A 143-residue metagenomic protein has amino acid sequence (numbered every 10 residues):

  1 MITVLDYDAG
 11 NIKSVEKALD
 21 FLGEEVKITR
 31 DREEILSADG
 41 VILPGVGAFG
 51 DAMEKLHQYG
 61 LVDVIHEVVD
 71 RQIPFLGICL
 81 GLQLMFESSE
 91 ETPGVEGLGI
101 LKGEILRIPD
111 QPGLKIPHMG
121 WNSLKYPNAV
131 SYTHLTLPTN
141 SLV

Functional and structural regions predicted by a protein language model:
I2-L22: N-terminal beta1-alpha1 ligand-phosphate binding loop
A38: An anion/phosphate-binding loop that grips the pyrophosphate of nucleotide cofactors and donors
G47-W121: Cysteine-nucleophile active-site neighborhood
A129-S131: Acidic, proline/serine/threonine- and glycine-rich low-complexity intrinsically disordered segments
T133-T139: Conserved small/polar residues in nucleotide/adenosyl-binding loops
